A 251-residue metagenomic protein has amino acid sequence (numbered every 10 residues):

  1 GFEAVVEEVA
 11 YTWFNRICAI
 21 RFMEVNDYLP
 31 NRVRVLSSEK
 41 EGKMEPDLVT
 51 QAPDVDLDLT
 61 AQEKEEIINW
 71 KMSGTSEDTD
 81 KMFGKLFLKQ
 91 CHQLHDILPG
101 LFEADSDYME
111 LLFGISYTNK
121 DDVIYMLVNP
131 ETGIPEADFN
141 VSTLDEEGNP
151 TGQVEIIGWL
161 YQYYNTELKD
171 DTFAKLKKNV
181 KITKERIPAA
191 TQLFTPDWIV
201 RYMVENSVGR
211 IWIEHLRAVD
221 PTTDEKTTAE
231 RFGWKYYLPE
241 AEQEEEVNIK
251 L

Functional and structural regions predicted by a protein language model:
G1-L251: Preference for the N-terminal adenyl/adenosyl cofactor-binding alpha/beta module
